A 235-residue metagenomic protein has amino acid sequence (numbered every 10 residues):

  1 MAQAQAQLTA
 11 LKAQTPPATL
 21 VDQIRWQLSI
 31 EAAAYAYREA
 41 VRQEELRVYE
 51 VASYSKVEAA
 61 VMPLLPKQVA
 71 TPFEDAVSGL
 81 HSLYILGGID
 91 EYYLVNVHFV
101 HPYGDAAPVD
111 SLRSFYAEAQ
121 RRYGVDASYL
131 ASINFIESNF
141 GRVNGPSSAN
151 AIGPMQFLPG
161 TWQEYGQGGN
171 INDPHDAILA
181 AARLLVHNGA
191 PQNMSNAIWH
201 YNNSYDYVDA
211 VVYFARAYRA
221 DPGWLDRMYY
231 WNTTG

Functional and structural regions predicted by a protein language model:
M1-R121, R216-G235: Cell-wall glycan-active module
V77-G235: Catalytic glycan-binding domains that act on GlcNAc-containing polysaccharides
